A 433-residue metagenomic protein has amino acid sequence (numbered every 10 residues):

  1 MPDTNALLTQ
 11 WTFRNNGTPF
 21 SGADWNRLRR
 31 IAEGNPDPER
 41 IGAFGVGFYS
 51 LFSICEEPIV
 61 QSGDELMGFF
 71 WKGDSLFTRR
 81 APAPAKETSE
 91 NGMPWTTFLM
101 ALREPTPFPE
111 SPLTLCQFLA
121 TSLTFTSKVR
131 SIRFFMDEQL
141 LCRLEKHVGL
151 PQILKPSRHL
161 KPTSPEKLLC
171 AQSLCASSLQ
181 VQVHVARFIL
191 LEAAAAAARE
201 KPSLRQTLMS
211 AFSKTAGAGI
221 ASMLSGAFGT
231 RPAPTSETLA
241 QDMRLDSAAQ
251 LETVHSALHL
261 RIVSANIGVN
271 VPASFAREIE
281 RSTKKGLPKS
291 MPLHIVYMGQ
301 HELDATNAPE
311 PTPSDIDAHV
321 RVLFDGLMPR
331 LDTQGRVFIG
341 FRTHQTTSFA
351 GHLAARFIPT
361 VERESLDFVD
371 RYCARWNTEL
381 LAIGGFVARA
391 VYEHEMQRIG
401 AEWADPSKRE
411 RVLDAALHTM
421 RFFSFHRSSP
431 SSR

Functional and structural regions predicted by a protein language model:
M1-W11, C55, V60-R433: GHKL/Bergerat-fold ATPase module
L7-W71: Flexible ATP-lid and adjacent glycine-rich G1/G2 motifs of the Bergerat
